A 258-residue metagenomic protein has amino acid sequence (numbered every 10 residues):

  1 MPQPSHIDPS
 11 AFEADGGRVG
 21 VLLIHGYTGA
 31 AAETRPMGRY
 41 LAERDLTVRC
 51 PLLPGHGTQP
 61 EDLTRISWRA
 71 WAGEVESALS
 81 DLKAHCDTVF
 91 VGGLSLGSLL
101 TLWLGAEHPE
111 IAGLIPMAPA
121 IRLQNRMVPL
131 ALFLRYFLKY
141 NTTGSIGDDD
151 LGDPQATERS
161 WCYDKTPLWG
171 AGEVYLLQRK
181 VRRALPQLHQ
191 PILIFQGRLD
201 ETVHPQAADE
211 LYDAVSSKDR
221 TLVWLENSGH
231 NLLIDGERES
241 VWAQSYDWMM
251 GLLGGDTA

Functional and structural regions predicted by a protein language model:
P4-Q59: Short, surface-exposed "cap/lid" segments of acyl-processing enzymes
P9, P167-L185: Active-site nucleophile elbow and catalytic-triad environment of alpha/beta-hydrolase enzymes
G93-G97, T101: Gly/Ala-rich beta-loop-alpha elbow adjacent to hydrolase catalytic centers
I115-N125: Active-site nucleophile loop of the alpha/beta-hydrolase fold
L188, I194-Q196, D200: Short beta-strand/loop motif that positions the catalytic acidic residue of the alpha/beta-hydrolase fold
E201-A207: Conserved alpha/beta-hydrolase "acid-adjacent" motif
D209, D213-N231: Catalytic histidine neighborhood in serine/cysteine hydrolases with alpha/beta-hydrolase-type architecture
E226-A258: Catalytic active-site module of serine/aspartate enzymes centered on a nucleophile-bearing elbow/loop
